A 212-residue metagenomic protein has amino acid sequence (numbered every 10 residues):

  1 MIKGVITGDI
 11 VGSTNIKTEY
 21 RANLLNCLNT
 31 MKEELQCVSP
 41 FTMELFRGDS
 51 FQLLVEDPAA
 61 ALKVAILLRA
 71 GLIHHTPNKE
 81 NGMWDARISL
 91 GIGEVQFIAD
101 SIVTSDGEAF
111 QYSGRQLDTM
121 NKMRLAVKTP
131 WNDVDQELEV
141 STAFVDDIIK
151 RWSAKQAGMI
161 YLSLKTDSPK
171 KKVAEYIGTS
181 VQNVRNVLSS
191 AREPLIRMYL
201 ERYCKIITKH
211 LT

Functional and structural regions predicted by a protein language model:
I2-F110, G114: DNA-contacting interfaces and partner/effector-binding or oligomerization modules in DNA-centric proteins
A99-T104, T119-T142: Flexible, glycine/charge-rich interdomain/linker segments that couple and regulate nucleotide signaling catalytic cores
I149-Q156: Short helix-coil-helix linker/hinge
Q156-S163: Short alpha-helical "packing" element that flanks the helix-turn-helix/winged-helix DNA-binding module
T166: Flexible coil/turn residues that form the inter-helical turn or adjacent wing/linker of helix-turn-helix
P169-G178, V184: Short alpha-helical "recognition helix" segments of helix-turn-helix
R185-S189: Key DNA-contacting residues within the recognition helix of helix-turn-helix
E193-I207: Short, Lys/Arg-enriched C-terminal cap helix and immediately downstream tail that follows
